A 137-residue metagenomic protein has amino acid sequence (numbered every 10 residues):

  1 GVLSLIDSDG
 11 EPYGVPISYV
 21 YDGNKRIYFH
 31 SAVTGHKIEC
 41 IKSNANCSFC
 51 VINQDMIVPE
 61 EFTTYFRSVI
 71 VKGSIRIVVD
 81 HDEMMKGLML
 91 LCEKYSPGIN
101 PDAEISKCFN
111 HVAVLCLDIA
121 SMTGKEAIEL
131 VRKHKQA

Functional and structural regions predicted by a protein language model:
G1-S4, H36-I38, R67-V69: Short acidic/polar alpha-helix capping motifs at helix-coil junctions
G1-V2, C47, P101, T123: A general structural signal for well-ordered secondary-structure junctions
G1-V33, F49-C50: Short beta-strand segments
P12-P16, D22-N24, K42-N46, T64-K72 (+1 more regions): Short connector loops at helix/strand junctions that flank enzyme active sites, especially segments positioning acidic
D22-N24, H36, Q54, V78: Short coil/turn motifs at secondary-structure junctions
S31-H36, C92: Short, solvent-exposed aromatic-acidic interface loops
K37-T64: Helix-adjacent hinge/juxtasegments
M56-A137: Charged, gly/pro-rich active-site loop segments
